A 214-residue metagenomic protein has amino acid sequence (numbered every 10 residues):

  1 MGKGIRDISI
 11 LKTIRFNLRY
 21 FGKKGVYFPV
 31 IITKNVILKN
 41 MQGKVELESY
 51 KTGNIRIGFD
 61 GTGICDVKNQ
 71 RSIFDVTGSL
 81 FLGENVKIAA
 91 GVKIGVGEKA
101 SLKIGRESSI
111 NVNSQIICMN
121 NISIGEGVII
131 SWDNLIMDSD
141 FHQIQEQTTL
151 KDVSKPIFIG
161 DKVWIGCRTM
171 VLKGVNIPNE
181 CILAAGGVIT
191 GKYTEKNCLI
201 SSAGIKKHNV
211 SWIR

Functional and structural regions predicted by a protein language model:
M1-M137, G160-K162, T169, N179 (+2 more regions): Domain-scale signature associated with acetyltransferase and cell-envelope carbohydrate enzymes
S131-N134, K151, G186-G187: Short amphipathic alpha-helical patches
H142, G187-V188, T194: Flexible glycine-rich beta->alpha loop in the catalytic core of nucleotide-sugar glycosyltransferases
Q143-I144, T148: A mid-sequence, solvent-exposed acidic-amphipathic segment
T149, T190-G191: Short secondary-structure boundary/capping segments
T149-I159: Glycine-rich NAD(P)-binding loop of Rossmann-like domains
I177-P178, I182-V188: A generic "structured core" feature
